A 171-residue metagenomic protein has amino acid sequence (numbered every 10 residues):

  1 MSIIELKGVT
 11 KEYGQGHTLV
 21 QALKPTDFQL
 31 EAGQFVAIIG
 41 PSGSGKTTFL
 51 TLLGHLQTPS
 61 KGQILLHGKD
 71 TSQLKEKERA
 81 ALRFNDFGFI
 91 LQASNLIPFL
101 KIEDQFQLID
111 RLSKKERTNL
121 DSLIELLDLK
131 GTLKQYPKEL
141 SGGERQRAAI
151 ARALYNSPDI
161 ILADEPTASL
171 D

Functional and structural regions predicted by a protein language model:
T18-V20, T71-G88: ABC ATPase NBD coupling module
G54: Helix-to-loop junction immediately C-terminal to a conserved catalytic motif
G62-D70: Conserved ABC transporter NBD signature motif
D70, K115-T132: Conserved ABC ATPase "signature" region
F84, Q135-K138, Y155-N156: Conserved signature/switch motifs of ABC ATPase nucleotide-binding domains
L100-Q107: Short coil-to-helix segment of the ABC ATPase nucleotide-binding domain corresponding to the Q-loop/switch region
Y136-L140, E144-Q146: Conserved ABC ATPase signature
I161-D164: Catalytic Walker B motif of ABC-type/P-loop ATPase nucleotide-binding domains
